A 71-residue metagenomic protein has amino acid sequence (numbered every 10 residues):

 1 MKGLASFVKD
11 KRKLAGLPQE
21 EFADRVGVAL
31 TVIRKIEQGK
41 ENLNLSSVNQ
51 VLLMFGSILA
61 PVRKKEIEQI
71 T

Functional and structural regions predicted by a protein language model:
M1-K13: A short, Lys/Arg-rich alpha-helix, primarily the initiator
F7, P18, N44-S47: Residues that mark the N-terminal boundary/hinge immediately upstream of a DNA-recognition element
V8, F22-A23, I33-I36: Conserved hydrophobic/aromatic packing and binding residues within compact polymer-binding modules
L17-T31: Short alpha-helical DNA-recognition segment
G27-E41: Recognition helix of helix-turn-helix/homeodomain-like DNA-binding domains that insert into the DNA major groove
S46-P61: DNA major-groove recognition helix of helix-turn-helix/homeodomain DNA-binding modules
A60-T71: Short, charged recognition helix plus adjacent turn of helix-turn-helix-like nucleic-acid-binding domains
